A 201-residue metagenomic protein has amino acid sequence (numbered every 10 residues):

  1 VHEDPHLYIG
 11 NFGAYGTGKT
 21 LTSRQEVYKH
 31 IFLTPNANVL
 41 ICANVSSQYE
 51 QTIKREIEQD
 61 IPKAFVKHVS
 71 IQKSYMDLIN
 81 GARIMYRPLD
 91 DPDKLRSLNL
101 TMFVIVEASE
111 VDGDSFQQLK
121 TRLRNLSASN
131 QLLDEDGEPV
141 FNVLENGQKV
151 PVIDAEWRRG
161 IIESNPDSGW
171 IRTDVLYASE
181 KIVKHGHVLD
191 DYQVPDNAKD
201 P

Functional and structural regions predicted by a protein language model:
V1-P201: Phosphate/NTP-binding elements of NTP-utilizing enzymes
